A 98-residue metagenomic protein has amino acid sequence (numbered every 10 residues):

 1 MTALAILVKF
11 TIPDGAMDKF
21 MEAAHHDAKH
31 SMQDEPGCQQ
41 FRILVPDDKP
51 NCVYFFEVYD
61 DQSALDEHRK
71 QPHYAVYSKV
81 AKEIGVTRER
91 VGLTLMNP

Functional and structural regions predicted by a protein language model:
T2-A5, R42-N51, Y77-P98: Glycine-rich beta-strand-turn "strand-cap" elements at beta-sheet edges
A3-T11, Q40-R69: Short, well-ordered beta-strand segments in beta-rich or mixed alpha/beta enzyme and ligand-binding folds
L4-D34, I43: N-terminal first-folded block
K9, P72, N97-P98: Short flexible/disordered coil segments
D27-Q40, V58-G92: An amphipathic, aromatic/His-enriched active-site/gating alpha helix that lines ligand/cofactor pockets
